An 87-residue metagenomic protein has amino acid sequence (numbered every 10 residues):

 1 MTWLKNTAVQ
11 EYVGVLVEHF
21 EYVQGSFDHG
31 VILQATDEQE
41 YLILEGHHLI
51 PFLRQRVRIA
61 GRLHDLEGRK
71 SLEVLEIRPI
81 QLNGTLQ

Functional and structural regions predicted by a protein language model:
M1-K5: OB-fold nucleic-acid-binding modules
N6-G25, R54, G61: Structural detector for short beta-strands of small beta-barrel domains
Q10-Y12, Q39-L42, K70: Short beta-strand segments
Q24-F27, G68-R69: Short acidic/glycine-enriched loop/turn segments that link adjacent beta-strands
G30-T36, E73-E76: Short, acidic/hydrophobic/Gly-rich beta-strand patch recurrent on exposed beta strands that often constitutes part
D37-I50: Beta-strand/loop nucleic-acid-binding surfaces
H48, F52-H64: Short, charge-rich amphipathic interface segments used for partner binding and complex assembly
H64-Q87: OB-fold/S1-family single-stranded nucleic acid-binding modules
